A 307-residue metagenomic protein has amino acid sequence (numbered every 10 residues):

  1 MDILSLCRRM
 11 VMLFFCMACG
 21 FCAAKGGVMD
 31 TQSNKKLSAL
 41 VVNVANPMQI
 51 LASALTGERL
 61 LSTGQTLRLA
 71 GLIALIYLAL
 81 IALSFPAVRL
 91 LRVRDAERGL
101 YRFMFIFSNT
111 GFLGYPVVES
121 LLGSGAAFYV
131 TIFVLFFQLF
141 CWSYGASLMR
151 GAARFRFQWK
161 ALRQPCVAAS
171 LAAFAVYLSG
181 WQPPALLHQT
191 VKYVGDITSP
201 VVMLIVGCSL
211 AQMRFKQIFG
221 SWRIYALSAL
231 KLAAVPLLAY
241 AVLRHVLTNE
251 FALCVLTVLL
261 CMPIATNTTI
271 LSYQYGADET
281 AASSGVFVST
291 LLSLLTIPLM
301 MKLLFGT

Functional and structural regions predicted by a protein language model:
M1-T307: Alpha-helical transmembrane segments of multi-pass small-molecule/ion transporters
